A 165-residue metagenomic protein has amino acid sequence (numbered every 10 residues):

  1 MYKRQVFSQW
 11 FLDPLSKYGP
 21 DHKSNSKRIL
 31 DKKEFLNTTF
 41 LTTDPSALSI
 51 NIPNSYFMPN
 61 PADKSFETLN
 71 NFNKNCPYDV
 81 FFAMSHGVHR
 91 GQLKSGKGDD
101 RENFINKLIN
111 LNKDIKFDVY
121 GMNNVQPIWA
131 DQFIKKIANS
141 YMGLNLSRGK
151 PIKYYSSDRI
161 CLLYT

Functional and structural regions predicted by a protein language model:
M1-Q5, Y164-T165: Conserved small/polar residues in nucleotide/adenosyl-binding loops
R4-L15: Active-site proximal beta-strand in glycosyltransferases
Y18-L162: Nucleotide-sugar donor-binding catalytic core of glycosyltransferases
